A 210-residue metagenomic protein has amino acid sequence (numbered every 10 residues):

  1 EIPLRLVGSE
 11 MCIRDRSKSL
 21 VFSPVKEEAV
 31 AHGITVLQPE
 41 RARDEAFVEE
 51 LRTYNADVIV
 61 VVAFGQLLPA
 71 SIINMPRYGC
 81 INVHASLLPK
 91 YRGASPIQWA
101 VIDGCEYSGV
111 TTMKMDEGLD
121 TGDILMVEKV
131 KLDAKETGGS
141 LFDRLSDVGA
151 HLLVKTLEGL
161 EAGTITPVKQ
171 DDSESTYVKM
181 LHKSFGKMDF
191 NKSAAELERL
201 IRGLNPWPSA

Functional and structural regions predicted by a protein language model:
E1, E50, S71-M75: A short acidic, amphipathic alpha-helical/loop segment
I2-G8, I13: Single conserved hydrophobic/aromatic residue that forms the stacking wall/gate of nucleotide- or nucleobase-binding
V7-G8, H32, M75-P76: Short, structured coil segments at secondary-structure junctions
R14-D57: N-terminal glycine-/serine-/threonine-rich beta1-alpha1-beta2 phosphate-ribose binding loop of Rossmann-like
A29, H84, L197: Residue-level signal for inorganic ion chemistry
V58, V62-Y177: Donor/substrate-binding cores of folate-linked one-carbon enzymes
D172-A210: Internal anion-binding site segments
